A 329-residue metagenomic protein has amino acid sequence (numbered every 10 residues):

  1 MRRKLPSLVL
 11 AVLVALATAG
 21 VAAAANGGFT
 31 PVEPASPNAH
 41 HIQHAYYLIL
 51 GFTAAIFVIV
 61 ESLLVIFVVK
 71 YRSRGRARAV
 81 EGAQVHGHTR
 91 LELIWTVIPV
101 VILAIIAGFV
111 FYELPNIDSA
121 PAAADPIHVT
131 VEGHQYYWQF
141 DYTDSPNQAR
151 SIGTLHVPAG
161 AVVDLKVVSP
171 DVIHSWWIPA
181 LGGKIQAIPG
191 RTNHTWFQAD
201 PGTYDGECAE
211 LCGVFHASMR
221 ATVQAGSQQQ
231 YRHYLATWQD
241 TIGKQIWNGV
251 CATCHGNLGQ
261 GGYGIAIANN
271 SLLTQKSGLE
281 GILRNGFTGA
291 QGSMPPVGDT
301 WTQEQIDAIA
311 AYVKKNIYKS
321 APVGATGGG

Functional and structural regions predicted by a protein language model:
M1-A25: N-terminal secretory/membrane targeting signals
A25-L48, V68-Q245, V250, E304 (+1 more regions): Non-transmembrane, membrane-proximal soluble domains of secreted or membrane proteins
Y46-I59: Alpha-helical transmembrane segments
F57-Y71: Alpha-helical transmembrane segments
T203, T237-Q260, L273, S277-G281 (+2 more regions): Sequence/structural segment immediately N-terminal to covalent heme-attachment motifs in c-type and related
R220-Q230, G256-N285, S293-V297: Gly/Gly-Pro-rich "capping" loops immediately C-terminal to redox-active cysteine motifs in periplasmic/lumenal
G262-N270, R284-G329: Axial heme c-ligation environment in periplasmic c-type cytochrome domains
